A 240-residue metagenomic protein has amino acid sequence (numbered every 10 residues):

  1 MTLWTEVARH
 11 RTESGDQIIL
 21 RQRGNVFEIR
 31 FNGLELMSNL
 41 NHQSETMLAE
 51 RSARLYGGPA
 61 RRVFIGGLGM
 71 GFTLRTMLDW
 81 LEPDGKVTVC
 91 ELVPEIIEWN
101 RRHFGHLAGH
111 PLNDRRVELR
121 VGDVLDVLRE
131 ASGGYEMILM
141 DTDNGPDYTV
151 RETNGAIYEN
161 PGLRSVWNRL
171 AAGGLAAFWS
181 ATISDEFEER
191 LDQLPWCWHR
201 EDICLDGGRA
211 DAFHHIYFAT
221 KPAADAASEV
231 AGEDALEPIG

Functional and structural regions predicted by a protein language model:
M1-R30: N-terminal auxiliary segments of SAM/dcSAM-dependent transferases
R21-R23, A219-P222: Active-site beta-strand termini and strand-to-loop segments that position acidic
E35-M37: Short, surface-exposed beta-strand-loop junctions and turns on beta-sheet-rich folds
H42-L170, F178-W179, E189, L194-A212 (+2 more regions): The AdoMet/dcAdoMet-binding core of the Class I SAM-like
G174: Glycine-centered, phosphate/nucleic-acid-interacting loop/turn motifs that mediate DNA/RNA or nucleotide
A181-I183: Active-site beta-loop-alpha junctions enriched in small/polar residues
E186: Conserved active-site alpha-helix within GNAT-family acetyltransferase domains
P222-G240: Flexible, glycine-/basic-rich loop-and-beta segments that form/coincide with the SAM-dependent methyltransferase
